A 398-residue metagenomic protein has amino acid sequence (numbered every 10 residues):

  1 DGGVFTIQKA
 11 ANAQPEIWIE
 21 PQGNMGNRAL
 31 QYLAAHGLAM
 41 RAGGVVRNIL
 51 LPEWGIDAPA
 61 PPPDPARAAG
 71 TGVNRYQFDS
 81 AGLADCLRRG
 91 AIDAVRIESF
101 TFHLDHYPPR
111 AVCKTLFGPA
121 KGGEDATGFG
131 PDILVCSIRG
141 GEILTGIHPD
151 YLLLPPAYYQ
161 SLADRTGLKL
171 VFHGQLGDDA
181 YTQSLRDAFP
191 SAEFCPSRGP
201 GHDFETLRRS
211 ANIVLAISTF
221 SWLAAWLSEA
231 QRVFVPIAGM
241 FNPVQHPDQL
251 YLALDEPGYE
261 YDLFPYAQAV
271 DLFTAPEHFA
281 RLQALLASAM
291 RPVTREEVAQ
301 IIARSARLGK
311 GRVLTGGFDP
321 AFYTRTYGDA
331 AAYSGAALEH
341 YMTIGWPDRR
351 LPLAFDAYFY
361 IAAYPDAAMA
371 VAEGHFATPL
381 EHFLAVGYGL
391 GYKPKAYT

Functional and structural regions predicted by a protein language model:
G3, P15-W18, L51-L168, A269-R304: Secretory-pathway luminal glycosyltransferase catalytic domains
G3-G55: N-terminal pre-catalytic "stem/leader" segment of glycosyltransferase-like enzymes
W18, V45-L51, V135-S137, V171-H173 (+3 more regions): A structural signal for short, well-ordered beta-strand segments and their strand-loop junctions that often border
G23-G26, L51-I56, T101-L104, R139-I143 (+5 more regions): Short, solvent-exposed loop/turn segments at secondary-structure junctions
M25, R165-V244, D248-Y251: Donor-binding and catalytic core of enzymes assembling or modifying cell-surface/extracellular glycoconjugates
L30-M40, P155-A163, Y341, F383: Histidine-anchored nucleotide/phosphate-binding helix
W222-I301: Nucleotide-sugar donor-binding patch of glycosyltransferase catalytic domains
T294-T398: Charge-rich, low-complexity intrinsically disordered regions
